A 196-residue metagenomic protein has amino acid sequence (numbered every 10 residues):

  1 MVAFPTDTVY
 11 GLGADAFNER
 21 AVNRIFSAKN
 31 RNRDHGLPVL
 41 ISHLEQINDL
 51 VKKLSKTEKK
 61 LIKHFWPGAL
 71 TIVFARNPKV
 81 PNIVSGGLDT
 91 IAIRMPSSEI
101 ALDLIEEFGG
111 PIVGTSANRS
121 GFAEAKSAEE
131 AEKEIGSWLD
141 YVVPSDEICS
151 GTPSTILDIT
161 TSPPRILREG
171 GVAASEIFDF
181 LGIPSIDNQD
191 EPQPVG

Functional and structural regions predicted by a protein language model:
M1-G196: Active-site-adjacent structural elements in enzyme catalytic cores
